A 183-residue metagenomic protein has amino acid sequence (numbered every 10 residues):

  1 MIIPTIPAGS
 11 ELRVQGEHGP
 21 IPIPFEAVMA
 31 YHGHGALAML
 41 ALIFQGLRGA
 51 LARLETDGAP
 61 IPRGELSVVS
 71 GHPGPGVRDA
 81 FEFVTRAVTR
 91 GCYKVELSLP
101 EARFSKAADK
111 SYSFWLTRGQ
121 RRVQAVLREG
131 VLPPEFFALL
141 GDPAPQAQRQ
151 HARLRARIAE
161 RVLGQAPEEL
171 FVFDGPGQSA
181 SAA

Functional and structural regions predicted by a protein language model:
M1-A36, L40-A183: Non-transmembrane, aqueous-exposed alpha-helical and coiled segments at domain scale
